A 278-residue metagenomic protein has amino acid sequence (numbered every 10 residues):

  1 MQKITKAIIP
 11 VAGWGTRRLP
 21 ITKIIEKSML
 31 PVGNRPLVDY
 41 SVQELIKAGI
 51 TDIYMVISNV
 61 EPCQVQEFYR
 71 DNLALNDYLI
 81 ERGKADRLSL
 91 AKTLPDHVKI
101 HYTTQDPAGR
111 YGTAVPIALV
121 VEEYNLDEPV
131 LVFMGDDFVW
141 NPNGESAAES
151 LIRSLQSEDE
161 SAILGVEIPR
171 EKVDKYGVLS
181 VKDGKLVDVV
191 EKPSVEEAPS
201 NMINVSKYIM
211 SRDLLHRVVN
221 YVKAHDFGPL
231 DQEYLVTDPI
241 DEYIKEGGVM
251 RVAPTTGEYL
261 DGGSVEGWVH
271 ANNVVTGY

Functional and structural regions predicted by a protein language model:
Q2-I80, A85, G144-E149: N-terminal glycine-rich phosphate-binding loop and ensuing alpha1 helix
K6, T51-I53, P129, E160-S161 (+1 more regions): Residues at the starts of beta-strands that form the adenosine-phosphate
P10-V11, V56, V132-M134, L164-E167 (+1 more regions): Short beta-strand segments
G13, D136, S264: Active-site glycine-centered loops adjacent to acidic/histidine catalytic or metal-binding residues that shape
M29, V178-V181, V252: A structural signal for short hydrophobic beta-strand segments in well-ordered beta-sheet cores
L37-Y40, V115-L119, P239: Well-ordered alpha-helical segments embedded in enzymatic catalytic cores
Q64-V65, L75-L79, A85-D183: Conserved beta-loop-beta/alpha segment of the NTase-like Rossmann-fold superfamily that binds/positions NTPs
E145-Q156, K185-L260, V265-Y278: Catalytic-core segments of class I nucleotidyltransferases/pyrophosphorylases that form NMP-activated intermediates
